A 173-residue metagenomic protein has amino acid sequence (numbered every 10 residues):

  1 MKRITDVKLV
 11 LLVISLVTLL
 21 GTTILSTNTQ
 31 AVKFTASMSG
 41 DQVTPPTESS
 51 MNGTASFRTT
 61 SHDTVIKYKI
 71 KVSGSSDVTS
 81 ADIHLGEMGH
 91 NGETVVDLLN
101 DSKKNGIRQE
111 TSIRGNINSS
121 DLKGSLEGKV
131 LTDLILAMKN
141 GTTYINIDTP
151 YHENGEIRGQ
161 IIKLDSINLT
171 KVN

Functional and structural regions predicted by a protein language model:
K2, T23-A81, L85-N173: Metal-centered catalytic cores of metalloenzymes
K2-I14: Bacterial N-terminal signal peptides that target proteins for export
L11-T23: Bacterial N-terminal signal peptides
